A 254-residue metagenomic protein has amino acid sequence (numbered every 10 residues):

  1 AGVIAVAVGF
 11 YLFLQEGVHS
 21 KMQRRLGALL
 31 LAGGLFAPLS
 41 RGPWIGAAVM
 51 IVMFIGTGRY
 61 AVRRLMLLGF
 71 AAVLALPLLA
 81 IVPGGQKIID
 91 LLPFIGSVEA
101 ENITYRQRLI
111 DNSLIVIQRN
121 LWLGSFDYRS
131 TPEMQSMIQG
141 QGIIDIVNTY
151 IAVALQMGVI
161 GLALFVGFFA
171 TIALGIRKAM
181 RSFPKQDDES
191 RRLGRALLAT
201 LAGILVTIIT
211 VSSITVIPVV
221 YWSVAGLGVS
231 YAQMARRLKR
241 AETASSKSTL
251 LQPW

Functional and structural regions predicted by a protein language model:
A1-I4, S40-G42, A154-G158, T210 (+1 more regions): Membrane-interface micro-motifs in multi-pass membrane enzymes
A1-T57, G69-V73, A173-R181, A202-I204 (+2 more regions): Alpha-helical transmembrane segments of multi-pass inner-membrane proteins
G2, I151, L155, G161-L174: Transmembrane alpha-helices of multi-pass, membrane-embedded glycan-processing enzymes that use lipid-linked
L14-V18, A61, I176-P184, I214 (+2 more regions): Membrane-interfacial segments
Q23-R24, D187-L197: Membrane-interfacial loop-to-transmembrane alpha-helix junctions, especially the N-terminal start
L29, L35-P38, I55-S97, E101 (+3 more regions): A membrane-periplasm/extracellular boundary helix in multi-pass inner-membrane enzymes that assemble envelope glycans
G69, T171, L197-W254: Transmembrane alpha-helices of multi-pass inner-membrane enzymes
G84, I89-M157, K178-K185: Long extracytoplasmic/lumenal interhelical loops at the membrane interface of multi-pass membrane proteins
